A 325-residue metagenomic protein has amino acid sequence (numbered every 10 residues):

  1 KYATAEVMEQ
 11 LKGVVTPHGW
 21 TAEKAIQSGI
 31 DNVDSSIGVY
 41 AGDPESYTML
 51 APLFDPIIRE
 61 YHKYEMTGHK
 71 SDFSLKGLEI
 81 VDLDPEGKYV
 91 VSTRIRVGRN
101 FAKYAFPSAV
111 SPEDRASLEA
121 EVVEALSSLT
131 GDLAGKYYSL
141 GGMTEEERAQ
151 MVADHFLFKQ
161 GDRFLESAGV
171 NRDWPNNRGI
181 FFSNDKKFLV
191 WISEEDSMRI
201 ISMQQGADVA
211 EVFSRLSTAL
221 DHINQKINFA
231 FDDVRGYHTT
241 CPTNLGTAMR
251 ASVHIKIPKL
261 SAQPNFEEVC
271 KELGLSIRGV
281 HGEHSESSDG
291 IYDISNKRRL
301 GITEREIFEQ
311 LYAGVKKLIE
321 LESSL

Functional and structural regions predicted by a protein language model:
K1-V234, C241-L245, M249-S252, S261-L325: Long, Pro/Ser/Thr-rich low-complexity/intrinsically disordered regulatory tracts in eukaryotic proteins
K256: Glycine-rich tight-turn/loop motif centered on a GG-T
